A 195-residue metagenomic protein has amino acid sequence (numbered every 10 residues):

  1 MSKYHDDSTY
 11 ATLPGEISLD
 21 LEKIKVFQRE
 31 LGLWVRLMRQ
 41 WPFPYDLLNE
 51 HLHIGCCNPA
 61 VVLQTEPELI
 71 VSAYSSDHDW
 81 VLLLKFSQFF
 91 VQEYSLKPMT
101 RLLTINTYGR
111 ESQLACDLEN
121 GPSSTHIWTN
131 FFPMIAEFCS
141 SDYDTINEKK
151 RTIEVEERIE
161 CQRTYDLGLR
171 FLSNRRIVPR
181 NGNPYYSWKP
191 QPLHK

Functional and structural regions predicted by a protein language model:
M1-Q40, Y185-K195: N-terminal intrinsically disordered, low-complexity, charge/repeat-rich segments that act as generic
W34-N58: Short boundary/loop segments of OB/S1/cold-shock single-stranded nucleic-acid-binding domains
E50-E68, L103-T104: Structural detector for short beta-strands of small beta-barrel domains
L63-S87: OB-fold (S1/OB) nucleic-acid-binding surfaces
A73-S75, S112-A115: A generic "cationic amphipathic patch" detector
F89-G109: Short nucleic-acid-contacting surface segments enriched for D/E, G, S/T with interspersed K/R
Q113-K195: Cytosol-/stroma-facing membrane-proximal "stalk/adaptor" domains immediately downstream of transmembrane anchors
